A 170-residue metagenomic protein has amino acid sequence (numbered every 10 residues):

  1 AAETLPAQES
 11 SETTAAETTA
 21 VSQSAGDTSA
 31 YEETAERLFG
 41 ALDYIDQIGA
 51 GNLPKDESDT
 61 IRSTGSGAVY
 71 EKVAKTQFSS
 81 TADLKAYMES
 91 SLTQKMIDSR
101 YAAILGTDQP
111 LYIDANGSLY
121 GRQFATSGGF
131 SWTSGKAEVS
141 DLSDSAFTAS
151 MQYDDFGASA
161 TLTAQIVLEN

Functional and structural regions predicted by a protein language model:
A2-N170: Mature, Sec-exported extracytoplasmic domains of Gram-positive
